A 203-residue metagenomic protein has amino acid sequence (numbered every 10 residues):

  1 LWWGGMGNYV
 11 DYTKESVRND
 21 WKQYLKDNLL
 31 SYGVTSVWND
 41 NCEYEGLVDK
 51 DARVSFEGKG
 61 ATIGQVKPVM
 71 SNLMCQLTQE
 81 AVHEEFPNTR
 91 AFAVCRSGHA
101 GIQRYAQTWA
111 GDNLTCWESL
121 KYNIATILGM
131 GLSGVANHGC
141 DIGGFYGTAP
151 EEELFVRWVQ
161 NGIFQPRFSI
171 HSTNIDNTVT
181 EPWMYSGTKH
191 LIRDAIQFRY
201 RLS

Functional and structural regions predicted by a protein language model:
L1-S203: Catalytic-domain carbohydrate-binding cleft regions of carbohydrate-active enzymes
